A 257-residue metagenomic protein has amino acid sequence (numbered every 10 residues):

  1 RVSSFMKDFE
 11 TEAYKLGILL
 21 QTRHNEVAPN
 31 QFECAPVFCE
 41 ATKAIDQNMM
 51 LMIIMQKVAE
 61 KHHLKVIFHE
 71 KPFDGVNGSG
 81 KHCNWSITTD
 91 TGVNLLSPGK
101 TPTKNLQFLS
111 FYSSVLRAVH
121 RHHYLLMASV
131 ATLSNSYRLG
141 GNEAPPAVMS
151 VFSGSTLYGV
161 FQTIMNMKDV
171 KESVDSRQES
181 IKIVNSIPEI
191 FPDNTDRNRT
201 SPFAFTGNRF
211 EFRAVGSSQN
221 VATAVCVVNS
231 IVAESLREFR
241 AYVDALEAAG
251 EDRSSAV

Functional and structural regions predicted by a protein language model:
R1-F68, F73-V257: Glycine-rich, acidic/polar active-site loops that bind/position phosphate-bearing ligands
